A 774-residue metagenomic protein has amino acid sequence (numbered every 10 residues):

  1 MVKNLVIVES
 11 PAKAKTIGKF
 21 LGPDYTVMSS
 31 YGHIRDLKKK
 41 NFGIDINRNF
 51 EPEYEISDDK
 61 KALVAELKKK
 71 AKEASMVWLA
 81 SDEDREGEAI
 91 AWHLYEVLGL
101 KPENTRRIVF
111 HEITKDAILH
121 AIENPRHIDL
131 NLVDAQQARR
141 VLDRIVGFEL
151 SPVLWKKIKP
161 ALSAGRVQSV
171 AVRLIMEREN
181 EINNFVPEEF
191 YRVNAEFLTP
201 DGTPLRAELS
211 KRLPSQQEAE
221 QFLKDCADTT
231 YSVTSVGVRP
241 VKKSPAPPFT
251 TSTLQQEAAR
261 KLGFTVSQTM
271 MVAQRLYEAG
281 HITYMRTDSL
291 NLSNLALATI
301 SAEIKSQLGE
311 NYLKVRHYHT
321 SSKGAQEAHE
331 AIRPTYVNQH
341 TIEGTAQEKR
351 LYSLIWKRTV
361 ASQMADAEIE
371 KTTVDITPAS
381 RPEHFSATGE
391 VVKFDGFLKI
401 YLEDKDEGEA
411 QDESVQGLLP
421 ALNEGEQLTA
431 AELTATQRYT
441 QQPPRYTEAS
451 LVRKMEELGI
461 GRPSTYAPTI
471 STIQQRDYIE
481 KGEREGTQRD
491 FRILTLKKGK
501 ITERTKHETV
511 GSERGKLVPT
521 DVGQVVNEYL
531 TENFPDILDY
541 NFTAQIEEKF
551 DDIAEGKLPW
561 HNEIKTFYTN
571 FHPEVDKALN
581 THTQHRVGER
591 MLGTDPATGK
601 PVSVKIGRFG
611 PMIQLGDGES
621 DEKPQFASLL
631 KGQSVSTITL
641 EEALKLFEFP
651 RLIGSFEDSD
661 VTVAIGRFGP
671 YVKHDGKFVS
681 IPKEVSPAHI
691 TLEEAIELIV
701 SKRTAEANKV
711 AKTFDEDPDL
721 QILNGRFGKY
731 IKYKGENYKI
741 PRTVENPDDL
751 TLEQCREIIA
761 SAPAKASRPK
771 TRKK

Functional and structural regions predicted by a protein language model:
M1-R140, E149, S210, R316 (+4 more regions): Intrinsically disordered, low-complexity regulatory segments
V2-L5, T16, Y25, S151 (+4 more regions): Basic, low-complexity terminal or inter-domain segments flanking catalytic cores
E53, S81-E83, L100-R106, R126-V133 (+7 more regions): Short, polar/flexible loop-turn hinges at active-site or ligand-entry regions and domain interfaces
I113, A117-A195, V238-K242: C-terminal or mid-to-C-terminal helical accessory/interaction module adjacent to the motor/catalytic core
P214-P248, N423-L428, T434-Q437, Q545: Metal- or metallocofactor-binding catalytic centers and their adjacent structured scaffolds across diverse enzyme
R239-F249, L262-F264, T436-R445, I722: Short basic-aromatic helix/loop recognition motifs at nucleic-acid and histone-peptide binding interfaces
Q255-E257, K261-Q268: A conserved hydrophobic secondary-structure block that centers on an alpha-helix together with its immediately flanking
